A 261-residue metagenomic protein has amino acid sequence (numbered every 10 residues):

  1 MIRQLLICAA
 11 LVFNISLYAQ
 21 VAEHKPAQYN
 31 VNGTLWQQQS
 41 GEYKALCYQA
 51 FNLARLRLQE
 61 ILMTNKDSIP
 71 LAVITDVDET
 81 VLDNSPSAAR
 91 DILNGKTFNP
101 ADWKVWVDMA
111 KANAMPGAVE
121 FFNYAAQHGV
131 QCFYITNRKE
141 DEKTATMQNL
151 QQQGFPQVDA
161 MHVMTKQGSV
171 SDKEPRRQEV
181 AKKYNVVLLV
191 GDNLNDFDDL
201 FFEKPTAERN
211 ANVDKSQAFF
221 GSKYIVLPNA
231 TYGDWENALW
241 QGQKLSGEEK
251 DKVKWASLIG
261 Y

Functional and structural regions predicted by a protein language model:
M1-E23: Bacterial Sec-dependent N-terminal signal peptides
L17-T75, W240-Y261: Non-catalytic pre-domain segments flanking phosphatase-related domains
H24, G41, K139, K143-Y261: C-terminal cap/substrate-recognition subdomain and adjoining C-terminal extension of metal-dependent phosphatase-like
C47-A50, A54-R57, A114-F121, E142 (+2 more regions): Stable alpha-helical elements in mature extracytoplasmic
Q59, M63, S87, N123-Q131 (+3 more regions): Sec-exported extracytoplasmic/periplasmic mature domains
A72-N84: Asp-based phosphoryl-transfer active-site loop
A88-A114: Metal-dependent phosphoesterase signature
V105-F133, E140: Short, acidic loop-to-helix structural element flanking the phosphoryl-transfer center in phosphate-processing enzymes
